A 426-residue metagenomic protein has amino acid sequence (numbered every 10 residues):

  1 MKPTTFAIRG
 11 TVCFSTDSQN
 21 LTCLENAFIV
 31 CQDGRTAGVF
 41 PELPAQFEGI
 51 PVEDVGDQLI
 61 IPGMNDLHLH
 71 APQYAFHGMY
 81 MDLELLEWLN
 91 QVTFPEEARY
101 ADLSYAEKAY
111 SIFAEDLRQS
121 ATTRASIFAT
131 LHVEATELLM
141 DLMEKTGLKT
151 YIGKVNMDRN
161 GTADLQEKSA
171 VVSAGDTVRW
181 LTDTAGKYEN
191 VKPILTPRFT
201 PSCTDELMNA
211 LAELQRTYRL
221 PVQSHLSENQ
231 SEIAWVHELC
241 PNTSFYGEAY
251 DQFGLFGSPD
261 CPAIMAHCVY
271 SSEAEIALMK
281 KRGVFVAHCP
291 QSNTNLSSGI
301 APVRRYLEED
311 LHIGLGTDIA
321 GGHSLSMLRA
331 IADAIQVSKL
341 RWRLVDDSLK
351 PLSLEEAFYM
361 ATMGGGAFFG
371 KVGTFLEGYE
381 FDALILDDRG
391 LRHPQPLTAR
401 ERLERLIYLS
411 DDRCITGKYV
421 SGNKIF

Functional and structural regions predicted by a protein language model:
M1-F47: N-terminal metal-binding scaffold of metallo-dependent hydrolase/deaminase domains
K2-G10, Q46-W88, S111, R118-Q119: Replace "His-x-His-based motif
T11, I29, G34, D57 (+16 more regions): Divalent metal-coordination and catalytic microenvironments
S15-D17, E380-F426: C-terminal cap of metal-dependent C-N hydrolases
V30, H77-L148, S173-K187: Alpha-helical scaffold segments that flank or form the walls of functional sites
H77-K108, R159-V171, N229-D260, D333-L352: Active-site gating loops and adjacent loop-to-helix segments of metal-dependent hydrolytic enzymes
L139-V269: Metal-coordinating catalytic core of metallo-dependent amide/deamination hydrolases
F245, Q252-P259, R304-R392: His/Asp/Glu-enriched, well-ordered alpha-helical/loop segment that forms or immediately abuts the divalent-metal
